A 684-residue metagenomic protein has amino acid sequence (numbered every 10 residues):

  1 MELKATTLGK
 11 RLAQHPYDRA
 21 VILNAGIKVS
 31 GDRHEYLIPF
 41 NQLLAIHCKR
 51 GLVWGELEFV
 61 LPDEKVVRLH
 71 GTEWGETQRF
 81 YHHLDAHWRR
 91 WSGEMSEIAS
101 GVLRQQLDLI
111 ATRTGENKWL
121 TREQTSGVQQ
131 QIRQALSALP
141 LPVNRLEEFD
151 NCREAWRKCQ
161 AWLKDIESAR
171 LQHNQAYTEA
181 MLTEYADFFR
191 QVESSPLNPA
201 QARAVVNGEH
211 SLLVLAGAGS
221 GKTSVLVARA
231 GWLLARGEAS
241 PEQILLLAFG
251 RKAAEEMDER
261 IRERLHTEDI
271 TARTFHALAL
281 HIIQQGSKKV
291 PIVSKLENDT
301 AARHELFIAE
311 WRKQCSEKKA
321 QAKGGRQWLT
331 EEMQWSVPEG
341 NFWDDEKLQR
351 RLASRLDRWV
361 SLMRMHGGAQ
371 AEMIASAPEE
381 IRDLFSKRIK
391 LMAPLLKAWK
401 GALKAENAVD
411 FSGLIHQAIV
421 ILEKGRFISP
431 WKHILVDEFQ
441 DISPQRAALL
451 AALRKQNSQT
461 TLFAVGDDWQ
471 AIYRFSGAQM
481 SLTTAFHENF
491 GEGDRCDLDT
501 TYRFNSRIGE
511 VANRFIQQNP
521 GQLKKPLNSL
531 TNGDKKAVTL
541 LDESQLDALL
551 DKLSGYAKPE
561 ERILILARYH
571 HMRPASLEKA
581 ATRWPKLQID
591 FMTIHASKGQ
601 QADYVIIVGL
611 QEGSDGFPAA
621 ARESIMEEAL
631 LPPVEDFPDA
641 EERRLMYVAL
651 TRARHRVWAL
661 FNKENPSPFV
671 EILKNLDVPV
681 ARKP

Functional and structural regions predicted by a protein language model:
M1-R19: Anionic N-terminal interaction surfaces
L23, R33, L37, L44-L52 (+4 more regions): P-loop NTPase Walker
G127, L136, P140-R153, Q160-A218 (+8 more regions): Conserved helicase NTPase motor core
V143-R170, N174-A176, L182, L234-A408: A basic/glycine-biased coupling hinge at the interface between accessory DNA-binding modules
H210, A239-Q243, S458-T460, D467-W469 (+5 more regions): Short glycine-/polar-rich loops that comprise or flank the Walker A/P-loop and associated switch/sensor motifs
L213, S220-L226, E492-D494, T500-L587 (+1 more regions): Helicase P-loop NTPase motor core
H433, K558-E560, L587-Q588, K598-K663 (+2 more regions): Conserved helicase C-terminal RecA-like lobe
P444-K535, D677-A681: Conserved RecA-like helicase ATPase core segment that couples NTP binding/hydrolysis to strand translocation
